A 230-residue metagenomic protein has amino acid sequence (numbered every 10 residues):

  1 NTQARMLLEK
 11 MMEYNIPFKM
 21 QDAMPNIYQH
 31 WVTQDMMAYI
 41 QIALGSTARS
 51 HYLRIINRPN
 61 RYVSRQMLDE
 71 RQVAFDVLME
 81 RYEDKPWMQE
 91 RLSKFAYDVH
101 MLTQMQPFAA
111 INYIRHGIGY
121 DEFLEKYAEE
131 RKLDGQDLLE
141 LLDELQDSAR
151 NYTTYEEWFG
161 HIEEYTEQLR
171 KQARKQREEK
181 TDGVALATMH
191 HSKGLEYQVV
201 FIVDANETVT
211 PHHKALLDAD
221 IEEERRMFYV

Functional and structural regions predicted by a protein language model:
N1-S46, L133, L195-Y197, V203: Conserved motor-region signature of P-loop NTPase helicases/translocases
Q3-L7, Q29-V32, A48-H51, P59 (+6 more regions): Helical mechanochemical/support elements of P-loop NTPase systems and associated helical scaffolds
I16, E83-H191, L195, V209-H212: Accessory C-terminal helicase-associated subdomains
K19-N26, A43-H51, Y82-D84, H213-D218 (+1 more regions): Short, polar/flexible loop-turn hinges at active-site or ligand-entry regions and domain interfaces
M36, S50-V77, G194: Helix-hairpin-helix
A38-Q41, R54, N112, H116 (+4 more regions): Generic alpha-helical structural context detector
H190, F201-A205: Short conserved beta-strand segments at catalytic cores or DNA/RNA-binding microdomains of nucleic-acid binding
N206-V230: C-terminal accessory regions
